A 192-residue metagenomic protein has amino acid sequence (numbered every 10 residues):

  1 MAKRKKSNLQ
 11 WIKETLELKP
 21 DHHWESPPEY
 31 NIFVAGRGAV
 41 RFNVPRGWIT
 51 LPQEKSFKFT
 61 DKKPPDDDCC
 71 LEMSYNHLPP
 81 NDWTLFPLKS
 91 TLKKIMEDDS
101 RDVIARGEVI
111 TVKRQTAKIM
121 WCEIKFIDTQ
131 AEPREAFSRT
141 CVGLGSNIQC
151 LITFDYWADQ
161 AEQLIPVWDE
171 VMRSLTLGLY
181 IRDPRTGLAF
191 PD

Functional and structural regions predicted by a protein language model:
M1-F86, S90, K94-Q115, W121-E123 (+2 more regions): N-terminal targeting sequences that direct proteins away from the cytosol to non-cytosolic compartments
S138-C141: Catalytic micro-motifs at enzyme active sites that drive phosphoryl/nucleotidyl and oxygen chemistry
